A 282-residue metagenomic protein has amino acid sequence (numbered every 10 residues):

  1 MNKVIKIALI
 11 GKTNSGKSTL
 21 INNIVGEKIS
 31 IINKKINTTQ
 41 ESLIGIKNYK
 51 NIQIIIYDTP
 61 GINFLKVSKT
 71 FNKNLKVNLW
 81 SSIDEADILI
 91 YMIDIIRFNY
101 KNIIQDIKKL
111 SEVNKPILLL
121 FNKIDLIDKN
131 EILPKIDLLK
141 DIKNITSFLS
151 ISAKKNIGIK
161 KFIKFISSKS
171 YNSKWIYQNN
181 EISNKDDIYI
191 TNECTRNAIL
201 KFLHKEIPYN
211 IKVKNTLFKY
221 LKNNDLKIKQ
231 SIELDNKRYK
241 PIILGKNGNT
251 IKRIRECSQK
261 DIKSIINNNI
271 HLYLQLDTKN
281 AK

Functional and structural regions predicted by a protein language model:
M1-I83, I88, I93, L226 (+1 more regions): Conserved G1/Walker A P-loop phosphate-binding module
K6, K115-P116, D125-Y189: Canonical P-loop GTPase G-domain recognition
G16, G158, T250: Conserved glycine(s) of the Walker
V25, I29, I44, N48 (+15 more regions): Signal for well-folded cores of large energy- and translation-related assemblies
T39, N63, N99, I127-D128 (+1 more regions): Catalytic P-loop NTPase motifs of RecA-like helicase/translocase cores
K47-Q53, K73-F148, F218-K222: Conserved C-terminal guanine-recognition region of P-loop GTPase G domains, centered on the G4
I55, L118, H271-Y273: A structural signal for isolated positions on well-ordered beta-strands in alpha/beta enzyme cores
D187-K282: P-loop NTP-binding site
